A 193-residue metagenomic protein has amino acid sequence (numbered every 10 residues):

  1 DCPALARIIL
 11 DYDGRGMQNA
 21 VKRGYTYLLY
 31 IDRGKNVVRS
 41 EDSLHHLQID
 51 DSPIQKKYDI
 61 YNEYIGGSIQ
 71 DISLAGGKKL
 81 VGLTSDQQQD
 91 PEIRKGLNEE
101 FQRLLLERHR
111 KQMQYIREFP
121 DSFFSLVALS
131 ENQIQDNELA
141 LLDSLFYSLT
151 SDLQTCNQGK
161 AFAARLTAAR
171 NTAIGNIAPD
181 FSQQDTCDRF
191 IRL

Functional and structural regions predicted by a protein language model:
D1-R108: A non-transmembrane, solvent-exposed segment enriched in polar/low-complexity residues
R7, G16-T26, R103-A173: N-terminal targeting signals for export/organelle localization
Y58-Y64, Y115, F146, F181: Aromatic side chains
K160-R192: N-terminal "domain-start" segment that seeds a small globular fold
